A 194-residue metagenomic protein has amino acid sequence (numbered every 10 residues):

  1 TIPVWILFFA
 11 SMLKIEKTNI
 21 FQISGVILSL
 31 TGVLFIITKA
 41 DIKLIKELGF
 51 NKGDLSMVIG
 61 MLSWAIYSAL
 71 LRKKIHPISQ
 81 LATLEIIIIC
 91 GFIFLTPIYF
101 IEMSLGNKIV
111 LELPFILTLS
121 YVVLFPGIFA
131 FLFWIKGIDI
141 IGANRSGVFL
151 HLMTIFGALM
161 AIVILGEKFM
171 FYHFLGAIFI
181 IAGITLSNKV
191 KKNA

Functional and structural regions predicted by a protein language model:
T1, I23-I27, L55, I59 (+4 more regions): Hydrophobic residues within alpha-helical transmembrane segments of multi-pass solute transporters/permease subunits
W5: Central cavity-lining transmembrane alpha-helices of secondary-active solute carriers, predominantly the Major
F8-F9, L34-F35, L55-L70, T96-R145 (+4 more regions): Hydrophobic alpha-helical transmembrane segments of multi-pass membrane transport proteins, especially secondary
K17-S24, A40-K52, I75-L81, I93-L119 (+4 more regions): Membrane-interface interhelical linkers
T18-A40, H151, M160, Y172-K191: Hydrophobic transmembrane alpha-helices of multi-pass small-molecule transport proteins
I66-C90: Juxtamembrane helix-loop-helix junctions in multi-pass membrane proteins
